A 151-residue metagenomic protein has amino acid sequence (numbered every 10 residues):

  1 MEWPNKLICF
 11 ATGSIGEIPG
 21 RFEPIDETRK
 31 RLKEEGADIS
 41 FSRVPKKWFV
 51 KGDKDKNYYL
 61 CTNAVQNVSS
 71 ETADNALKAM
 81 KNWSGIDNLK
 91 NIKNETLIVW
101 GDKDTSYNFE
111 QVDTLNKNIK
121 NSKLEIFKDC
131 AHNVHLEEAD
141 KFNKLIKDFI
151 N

Functional and structural regions predicted by a protein language model:
W3-E35: Flexible "cap/lid" loop of the alpha/beta hydrolase fold
E17-E23, E34-K90: Conserved alpha/beta-hydrolase catalytic His-Asp/Glu region
V44, L77, L115, F142-I146 (+1 more regions): Hydrophobic "lid"/C-terminal helical patch of Rossmann-like NAD(P)-dependent dehydrogenase/epimerase domains
I92, I98-W100, D104: Short beta-strand/loop motif that positions the catalytic acidic residue of the alpha/beta-hydrolase fold
T105-Q111: Conserved alpha/beta-hydrolase "acid-adjacent" motif
D113-S122: Active-site-adjacent alpha-helix of alpha/beta-hydrolase-fold enzymes
S122-N151: Catalytic active-site module of serine/aspartate enzymes centered on a nucleophile-bearing elbow/loop
